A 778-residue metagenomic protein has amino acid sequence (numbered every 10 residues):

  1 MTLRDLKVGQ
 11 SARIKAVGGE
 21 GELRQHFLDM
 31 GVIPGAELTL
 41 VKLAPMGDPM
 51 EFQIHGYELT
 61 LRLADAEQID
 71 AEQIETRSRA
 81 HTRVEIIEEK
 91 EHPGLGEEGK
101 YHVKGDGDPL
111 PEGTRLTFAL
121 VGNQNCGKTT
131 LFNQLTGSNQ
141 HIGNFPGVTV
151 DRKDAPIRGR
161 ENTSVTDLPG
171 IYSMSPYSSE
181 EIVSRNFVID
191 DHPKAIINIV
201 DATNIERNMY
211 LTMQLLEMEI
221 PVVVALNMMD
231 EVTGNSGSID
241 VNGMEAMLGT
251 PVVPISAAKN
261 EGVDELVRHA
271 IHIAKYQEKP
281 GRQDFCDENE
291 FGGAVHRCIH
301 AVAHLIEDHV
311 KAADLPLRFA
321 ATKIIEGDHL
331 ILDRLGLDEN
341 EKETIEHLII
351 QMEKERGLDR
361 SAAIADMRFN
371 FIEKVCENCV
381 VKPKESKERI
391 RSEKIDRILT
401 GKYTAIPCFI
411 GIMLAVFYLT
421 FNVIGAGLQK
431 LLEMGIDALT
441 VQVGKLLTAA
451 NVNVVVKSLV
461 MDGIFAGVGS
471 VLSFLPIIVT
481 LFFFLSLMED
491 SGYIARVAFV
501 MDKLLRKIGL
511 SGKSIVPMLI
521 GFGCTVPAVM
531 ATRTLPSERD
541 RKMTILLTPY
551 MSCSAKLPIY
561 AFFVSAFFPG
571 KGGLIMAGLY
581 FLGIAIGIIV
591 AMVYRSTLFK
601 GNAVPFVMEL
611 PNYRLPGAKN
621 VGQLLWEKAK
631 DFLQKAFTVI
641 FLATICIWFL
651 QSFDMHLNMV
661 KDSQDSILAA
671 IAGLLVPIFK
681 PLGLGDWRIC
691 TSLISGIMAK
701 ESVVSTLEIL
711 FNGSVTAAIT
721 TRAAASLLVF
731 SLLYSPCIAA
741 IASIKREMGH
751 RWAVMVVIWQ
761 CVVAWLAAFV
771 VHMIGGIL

Functional and structural regions predicted by a protein language model:
H92-S173: Conserved G1/Walker A P-loop phosphate-binding module
R185-P251, I559: Conserved C-terminal guanine-recognition region of P-loop GTPase G domains, centered on the G4
V232-F285: Canonical P-loop GTPase G-domain recognition
G249, Y276, Q283-V452, H656-L668: Extended helical scaffolds that flank P-loop GTPase cores
A362-D366, K382, V423-I464, I508 (+2 more regions): Extended, low-charge hydrophobic alpha-helical regions
C408-L419, L481-S486, V564-A566, L579-V593 (+3 more regions): Hydrophobic core segments of alpha-helical transmembrane domains in multi-pass membrane transport and ion-translocation
M434, A438-Q442, A495-T525, K600-L624 (+1 more regions): Juxtamembrane inter-helical linkers in multi-pass membrane proteins
Y550, S554-A577, A739-G749, V770-L778: Transmembrane helix-loop junctions at the membrane interface of multipass transporters and ion channels
